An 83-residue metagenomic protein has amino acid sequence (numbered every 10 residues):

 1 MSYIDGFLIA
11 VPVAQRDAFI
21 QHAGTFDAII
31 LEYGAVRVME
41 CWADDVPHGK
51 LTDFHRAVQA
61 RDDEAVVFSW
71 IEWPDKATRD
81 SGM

Functional and structural regions predicted by a protein language model:
M1-M83: Short S/T/G/P-rich N-terminal loop/turn motif that feeds into the first structured element of a domain
